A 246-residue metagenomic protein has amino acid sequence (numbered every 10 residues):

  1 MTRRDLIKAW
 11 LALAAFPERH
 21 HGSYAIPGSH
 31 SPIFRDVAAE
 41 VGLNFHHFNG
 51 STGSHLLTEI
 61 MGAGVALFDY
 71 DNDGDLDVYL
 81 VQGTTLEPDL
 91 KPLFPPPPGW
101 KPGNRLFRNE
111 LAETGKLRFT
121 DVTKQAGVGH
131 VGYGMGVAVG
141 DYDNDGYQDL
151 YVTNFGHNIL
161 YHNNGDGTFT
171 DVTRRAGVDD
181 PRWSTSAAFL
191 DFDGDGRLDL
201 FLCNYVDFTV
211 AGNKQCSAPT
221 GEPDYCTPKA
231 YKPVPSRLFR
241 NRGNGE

Functional and structural regions predicted by a protein language model:
T2-E246: Beta-propeller-forming repeat regions
